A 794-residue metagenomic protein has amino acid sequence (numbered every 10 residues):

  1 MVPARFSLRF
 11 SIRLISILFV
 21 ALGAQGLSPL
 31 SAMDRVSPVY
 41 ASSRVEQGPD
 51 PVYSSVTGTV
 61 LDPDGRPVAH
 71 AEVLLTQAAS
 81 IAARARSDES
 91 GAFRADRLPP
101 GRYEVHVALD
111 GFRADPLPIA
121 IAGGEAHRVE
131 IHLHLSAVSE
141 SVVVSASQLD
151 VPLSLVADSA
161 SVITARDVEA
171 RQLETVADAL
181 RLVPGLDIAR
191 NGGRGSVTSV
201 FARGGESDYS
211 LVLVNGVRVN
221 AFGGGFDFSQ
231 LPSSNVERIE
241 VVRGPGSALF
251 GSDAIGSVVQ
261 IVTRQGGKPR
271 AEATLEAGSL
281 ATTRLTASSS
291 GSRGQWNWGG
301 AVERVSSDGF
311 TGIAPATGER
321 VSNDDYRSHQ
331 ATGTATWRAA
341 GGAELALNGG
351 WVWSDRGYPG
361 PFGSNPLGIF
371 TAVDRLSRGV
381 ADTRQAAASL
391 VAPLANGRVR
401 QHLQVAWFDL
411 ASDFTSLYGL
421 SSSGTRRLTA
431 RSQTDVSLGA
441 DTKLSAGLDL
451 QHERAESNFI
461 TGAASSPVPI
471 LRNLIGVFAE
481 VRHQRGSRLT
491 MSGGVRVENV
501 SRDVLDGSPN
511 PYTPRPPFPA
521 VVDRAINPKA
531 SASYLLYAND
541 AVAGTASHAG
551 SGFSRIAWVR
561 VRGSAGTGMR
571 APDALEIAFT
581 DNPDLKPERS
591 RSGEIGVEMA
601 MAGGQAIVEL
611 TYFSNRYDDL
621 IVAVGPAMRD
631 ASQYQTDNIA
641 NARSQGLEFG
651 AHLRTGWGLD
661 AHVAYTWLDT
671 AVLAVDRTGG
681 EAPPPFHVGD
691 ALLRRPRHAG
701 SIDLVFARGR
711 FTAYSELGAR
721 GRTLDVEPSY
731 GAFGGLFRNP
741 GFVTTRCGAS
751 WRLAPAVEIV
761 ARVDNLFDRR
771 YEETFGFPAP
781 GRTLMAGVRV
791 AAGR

Functional and structural regions predicted by a protein language model:
S42, L61-R66, E72-A78, A108-F112 (+3 more regions): Short, acidic, small-residue-rich periplasmic hinge/interaction motif at the N-terminus of Gram-negative outer-membrane
R128-I131, V176-A179, S196-F201, L213 (+5 more regions): N-terminal periplasmic accessory domains that precede and gate Gram-negative outer-membrane beta-barrel machines
S139, W337-A340, G350, L390 (+5 more regions): Structural signature of Gram-negative outer-membrane beta-barrels, strongest in the C-terminal barrel of TonB-dependent
A177-R218, E237: Extracytoplasmic beta-strand/coil segments of soluble accessory domains associated with Gram-negative outer-membrane
V217-R243, S632: Short acidic/polar hinge/loop motifs at secondary-structure boundaries that mediate gating or recognition
S247-A248, Q260, K268, E276 (+1 more regions): Periplasmic-side early beta-strands and strand-to-turn transitions of outer-membrane beta-barrels
E303, R398-F414, A455, S533-L535 (+6 more regions): Membrane-embedded beta-barrel scaffold of Gram-negative outer-membrane proteins
Q484-S487, M491, N499-V500, S614-R616 (+2 more regions): Gram-negative outer-membrane beta-barrel transporters
